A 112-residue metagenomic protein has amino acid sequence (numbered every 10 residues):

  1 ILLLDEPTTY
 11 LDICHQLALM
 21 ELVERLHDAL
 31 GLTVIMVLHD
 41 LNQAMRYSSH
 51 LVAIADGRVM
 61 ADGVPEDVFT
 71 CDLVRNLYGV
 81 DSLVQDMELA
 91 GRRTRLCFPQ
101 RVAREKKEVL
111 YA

Functional and structural regions predicted by a protein language model:
L2-D5: Catalytic Walker B motif of ABC-type/P-loop ATPase nucleotide-binding domains
T8-T9: Short loop immediately C-terminal to the Walker-B catalytic DE motif in ABC-type ATPase nucleotide-binding domains
L17-L30: Helical segment within the ABC ATPase nucleotide-binding domain
L38-H39: H-loop/switch region of ABC-family ATPase nucleotide-binding domains
A44-R46: A short, surface-exposed alpha-helical micro-motif characterized by mixed small hydrophobic and charged/polar residues
D62-G63: ABC ATPase "signature
C71, R75-A112: ABC ATPase nucleotide-binding domains
